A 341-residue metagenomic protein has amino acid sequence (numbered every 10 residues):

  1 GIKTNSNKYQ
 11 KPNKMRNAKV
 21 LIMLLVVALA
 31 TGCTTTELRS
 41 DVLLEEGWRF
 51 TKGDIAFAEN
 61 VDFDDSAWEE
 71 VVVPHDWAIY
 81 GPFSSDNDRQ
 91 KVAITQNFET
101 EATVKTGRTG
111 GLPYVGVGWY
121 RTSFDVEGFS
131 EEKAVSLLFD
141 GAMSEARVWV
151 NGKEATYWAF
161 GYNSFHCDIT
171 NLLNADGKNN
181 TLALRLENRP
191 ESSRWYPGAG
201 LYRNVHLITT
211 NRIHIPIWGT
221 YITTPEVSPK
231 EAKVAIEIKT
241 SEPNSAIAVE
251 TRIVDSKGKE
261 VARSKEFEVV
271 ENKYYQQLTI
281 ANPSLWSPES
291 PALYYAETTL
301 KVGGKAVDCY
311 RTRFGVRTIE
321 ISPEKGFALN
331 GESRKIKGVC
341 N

Functional and structural regions predicted by a protein language model:
N13-I22: Bacterial N-terminal signal peptides that target proteins for export
I22-A30: Bacterial N-terminal signal peptides
T34-E101, T181-E187, S256: Accessory carbohydrate-binding/adhesion or oligomerization-edge regions at the termini of glycan-active proteins
S40-L44, G53-D54, G110-W218, S241-P243 (+1 more regions): Accessory beta-strand-rich segments of carbohydrate-active enzymes
I79-V126, S130-L138, M143-W149, T156-A159 (+4 more regions): Active-site-adjacent substrate/metal-binding segments within catalytic domains of carbohydrate-active enzymes
V150, E231-E268, Y274-Q276: Beta-strand-rich binding/interaction modules
N163-H166, V270-I280: Aromatic sugar-binding surface patches on proteins that engage polysaccharides or sugar-phosphate polymers
I213-P243: Surface beta-strand/loop "capping" patches
